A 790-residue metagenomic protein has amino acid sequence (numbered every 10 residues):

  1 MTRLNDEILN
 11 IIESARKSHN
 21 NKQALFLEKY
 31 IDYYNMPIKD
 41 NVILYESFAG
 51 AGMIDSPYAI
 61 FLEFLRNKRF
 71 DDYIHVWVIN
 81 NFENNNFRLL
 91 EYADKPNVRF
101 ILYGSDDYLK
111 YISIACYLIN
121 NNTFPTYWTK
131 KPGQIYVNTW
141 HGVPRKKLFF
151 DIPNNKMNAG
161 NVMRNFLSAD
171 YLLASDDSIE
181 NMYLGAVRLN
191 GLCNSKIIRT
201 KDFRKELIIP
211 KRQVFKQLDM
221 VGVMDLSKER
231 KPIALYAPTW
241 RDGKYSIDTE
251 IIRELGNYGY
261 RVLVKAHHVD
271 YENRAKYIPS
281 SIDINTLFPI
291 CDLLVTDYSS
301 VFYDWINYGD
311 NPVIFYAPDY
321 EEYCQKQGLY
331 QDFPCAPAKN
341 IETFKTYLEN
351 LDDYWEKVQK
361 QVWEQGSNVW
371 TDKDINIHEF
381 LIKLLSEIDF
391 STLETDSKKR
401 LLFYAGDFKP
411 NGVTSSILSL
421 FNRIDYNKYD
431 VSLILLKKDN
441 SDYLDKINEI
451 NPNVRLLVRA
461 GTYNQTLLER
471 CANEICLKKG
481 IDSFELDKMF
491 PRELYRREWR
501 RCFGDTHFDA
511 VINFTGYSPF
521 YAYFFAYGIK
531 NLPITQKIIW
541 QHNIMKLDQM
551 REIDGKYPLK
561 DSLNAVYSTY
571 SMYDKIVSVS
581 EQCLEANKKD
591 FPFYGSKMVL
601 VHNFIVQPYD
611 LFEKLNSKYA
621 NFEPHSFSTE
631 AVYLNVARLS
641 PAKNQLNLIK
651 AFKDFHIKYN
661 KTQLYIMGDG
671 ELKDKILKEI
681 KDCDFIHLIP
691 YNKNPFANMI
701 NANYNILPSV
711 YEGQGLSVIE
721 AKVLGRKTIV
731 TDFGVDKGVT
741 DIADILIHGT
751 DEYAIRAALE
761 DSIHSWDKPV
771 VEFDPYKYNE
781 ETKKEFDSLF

Functional and structural regions predicted by a protein language model:
D40-E46, K228-D242, K399-G406, V577 (+2 more regions): Conserved donor-binding/catalytic core segment of Leloir-type glycosyltransferases
D55-A59, D242-I251, G412-S419, A631-D654 (+1 more regions): A conserved mid-protein helix/loop that constitutes part of the nucleotide-sugar donor-binding site
D107-L109, K156-L172, R497-C502, M545 (+1 more regions): Membrane-proximal helix-turn-helix segments that form the acceptor-binding/catalytic region of lipid-linked
L148-D151, F203-M220, D389-S391, M550-E552 (+3 more regions): Acidic anion/phosphate-binding donor-loop and adjacent secondary structure in glycosyltransferase catalytic cores
Y171-S195, L559, L563, T569-M598 (+1 more regions): A short, active-site helix/loop in glycosyltransferases that binds the activated sugar's phosphate group
L294-V295, P312-E322, V718, K727-T731: Short hydrophobic beta-strand element within catalytic cores of glycosyltransferases and related nucleotide-activated
A336-I341, D744-Y753, E760-W766: Conserved acidic donor-binding segment of nucleotide-sugar-dependent glycosyltransferases
Y691, V710: Aromatic "clamp/platform" in nucleotide-sugar-dependent glycosyltransferases that forms part of the donor/acceptor
